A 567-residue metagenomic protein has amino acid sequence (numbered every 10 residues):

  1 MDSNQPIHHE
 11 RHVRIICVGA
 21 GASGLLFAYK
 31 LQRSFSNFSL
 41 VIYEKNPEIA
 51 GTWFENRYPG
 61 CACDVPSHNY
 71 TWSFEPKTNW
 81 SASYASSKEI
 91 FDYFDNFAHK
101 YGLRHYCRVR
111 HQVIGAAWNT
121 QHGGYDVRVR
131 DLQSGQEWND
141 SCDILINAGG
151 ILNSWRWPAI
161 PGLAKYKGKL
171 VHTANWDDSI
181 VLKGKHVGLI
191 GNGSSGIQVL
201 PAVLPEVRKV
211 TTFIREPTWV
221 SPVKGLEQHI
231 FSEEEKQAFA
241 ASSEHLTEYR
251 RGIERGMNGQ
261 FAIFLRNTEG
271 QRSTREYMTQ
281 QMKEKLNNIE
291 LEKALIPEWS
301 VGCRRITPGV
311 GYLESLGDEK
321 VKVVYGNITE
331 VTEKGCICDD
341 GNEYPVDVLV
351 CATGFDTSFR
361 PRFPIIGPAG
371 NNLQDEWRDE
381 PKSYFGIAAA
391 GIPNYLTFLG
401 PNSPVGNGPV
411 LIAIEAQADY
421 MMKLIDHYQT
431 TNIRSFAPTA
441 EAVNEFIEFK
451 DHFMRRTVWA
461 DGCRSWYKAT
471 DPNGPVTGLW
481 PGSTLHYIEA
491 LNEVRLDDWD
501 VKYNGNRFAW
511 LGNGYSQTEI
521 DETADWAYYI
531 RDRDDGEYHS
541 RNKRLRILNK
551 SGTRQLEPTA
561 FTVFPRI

Functional and structural regions predicted by a protein language model:
Q5-V18, A22, F27-E48, D140 (+6 more regions): Rossmann-like dinucleotide-binding core of oxidoreductases
I7, T71-N79, M257-I263, P297 (+2 more regions): Short glycine/proline-rich turn/loop motifs
E10-C17, A22-C107, I214-R215, E284-L286 (+1 more regions): Beta1-alpha1 glycine-rich phosphate/pyrophosphate-binding loop at the start of Rossmann-like nucleotide-binding domains
S81-L152: Feature captures the FAD/FMN-dependent oxidoreductase FAD-binding
I90-C107, R305-E330: Helical element adjacent to the flavin cofactor pocket in flavoenzyme catalytic cores
V109-G124, V321-D339: A conserved short coil-to-beta-strand element within the FAD-binding core of flavoproteins
A159-L170, K334-I387: Central helical "cap/lid" subdomain
W219-P222, L246, S383, L396-R566: C-terminal, flexible cofactor-proximal segment of oxidoreductases
